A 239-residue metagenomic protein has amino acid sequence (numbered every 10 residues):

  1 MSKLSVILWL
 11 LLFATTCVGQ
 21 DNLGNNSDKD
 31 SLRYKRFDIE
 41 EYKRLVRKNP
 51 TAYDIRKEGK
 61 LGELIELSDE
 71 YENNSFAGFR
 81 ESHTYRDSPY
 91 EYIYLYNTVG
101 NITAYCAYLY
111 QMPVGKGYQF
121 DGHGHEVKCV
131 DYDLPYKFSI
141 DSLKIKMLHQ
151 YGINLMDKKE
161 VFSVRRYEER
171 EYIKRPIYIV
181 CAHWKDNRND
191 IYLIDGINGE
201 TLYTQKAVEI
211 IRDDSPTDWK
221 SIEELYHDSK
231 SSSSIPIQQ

Functional and structural regions predicted by a protein language model:
M1-N26: Bacterial Sec-dependent N-terminal signal peptides
G19-Q239: Glycine/tyrosine- and acidic-biased, solvent-exposed loop/turn segments at the edges of beta-strands
